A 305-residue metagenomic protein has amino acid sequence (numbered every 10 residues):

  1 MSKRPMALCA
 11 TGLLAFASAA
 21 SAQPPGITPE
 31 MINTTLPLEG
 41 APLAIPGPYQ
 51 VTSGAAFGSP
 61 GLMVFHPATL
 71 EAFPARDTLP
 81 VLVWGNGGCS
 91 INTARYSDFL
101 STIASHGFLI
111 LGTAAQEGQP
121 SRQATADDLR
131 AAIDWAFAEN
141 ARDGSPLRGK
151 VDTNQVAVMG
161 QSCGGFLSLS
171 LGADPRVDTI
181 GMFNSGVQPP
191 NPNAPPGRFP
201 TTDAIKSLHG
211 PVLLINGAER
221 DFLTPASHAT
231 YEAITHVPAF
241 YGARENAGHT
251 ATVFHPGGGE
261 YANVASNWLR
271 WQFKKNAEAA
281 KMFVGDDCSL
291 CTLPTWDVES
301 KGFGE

Functional and structural regions predicted by a protein language model:
A17-A19: N-terminal signal peptide c-region/cleavage motif recognized by signal peptidases
Q23-D77: N-terminal cap/lid segment of alpha/beta-hydrolase-fold proteins
E71-T78, Q123-F166: Gly/Ser-rich "nucleophile elbow"/oxyanion-hole loop immediately N-terminal to the catalytic nucleophile in hydrolases
R76-G87: Short beta-strand element of the alpha/beta-hydrolase
A94-G112: Short amphipathic alpha-helix adjacent to the substrate-entry channel of hydrolases
G165-P175: Short glycine-enriched nucleophile-adjacent loop and the immediately C-terminal alpha-helix near the catalytic center
D178-H255: The feature captures the conserved acid-bearing segment of alpha/beta-hydrolase catalytic domains
N246, H255-E305: Alpha/beta-hydrolase-fold serine-hydrolase catalytic core, especially in secreted/extracellular enzymes
